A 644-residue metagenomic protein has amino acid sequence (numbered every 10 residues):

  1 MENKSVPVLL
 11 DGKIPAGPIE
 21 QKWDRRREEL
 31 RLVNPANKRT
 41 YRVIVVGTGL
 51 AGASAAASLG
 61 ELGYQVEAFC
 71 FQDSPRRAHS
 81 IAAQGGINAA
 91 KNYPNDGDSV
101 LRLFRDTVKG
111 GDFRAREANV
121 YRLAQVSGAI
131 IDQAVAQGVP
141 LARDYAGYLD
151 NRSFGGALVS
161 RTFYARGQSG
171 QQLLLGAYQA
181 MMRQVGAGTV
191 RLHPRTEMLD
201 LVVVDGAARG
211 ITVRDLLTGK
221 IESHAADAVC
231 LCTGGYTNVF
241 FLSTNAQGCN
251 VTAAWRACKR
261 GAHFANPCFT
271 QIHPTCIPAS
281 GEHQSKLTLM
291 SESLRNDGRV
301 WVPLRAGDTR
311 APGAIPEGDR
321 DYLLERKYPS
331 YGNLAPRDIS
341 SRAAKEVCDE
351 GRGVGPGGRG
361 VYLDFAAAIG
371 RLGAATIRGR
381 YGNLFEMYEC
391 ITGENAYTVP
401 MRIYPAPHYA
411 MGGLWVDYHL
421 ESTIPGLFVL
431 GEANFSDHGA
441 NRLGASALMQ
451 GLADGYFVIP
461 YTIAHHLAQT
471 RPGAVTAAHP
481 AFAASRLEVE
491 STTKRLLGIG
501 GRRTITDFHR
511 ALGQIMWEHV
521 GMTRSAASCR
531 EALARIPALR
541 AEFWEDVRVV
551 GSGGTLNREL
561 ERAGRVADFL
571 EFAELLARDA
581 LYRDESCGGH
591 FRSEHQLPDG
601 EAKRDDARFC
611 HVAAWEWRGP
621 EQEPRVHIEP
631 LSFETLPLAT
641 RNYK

Functional and structural regions predicted by a protein language model:
D24-R25, L30-R42, A55-S58, L62-Y64 (+10 more regions): Glycine- and aromatic-enriched mobile tails/lids
R39-Y41, G219-A228, T423: Core beta-strand elements of the Rossmann-like FAD/NAD(P) dinucleotide-binding domain in flavoenzyme oxidoreductases
G47-L50: Glycine-rich Rossmann-fold phosphate-binding loop(s) that bind the pyrophosphate of adenine dinucleotide cofactors
Q65-C70, N266: Short beta-strand "acidic-cap" motif of Rossmann-like dinucleotide-binding folds
Q72-R105, Q271-T275, E282-K286: Conserved N-terminal glycine-rich FAD pyrophosphate-binding loop of Rossmann-like flavoproteins
Q133-K220, C232, C276-L289: Conserved redox-cofactor binding core of oxidoreductases
A228-H283, L287, G355, H438-Y461: Glycine-rich loop(s) and the adjacent beta-strand/alpha-helix scaffold that form part
R256, A262-C390, Y461-H465: An anion/pyrophosphate-binding glycine-rich loop and adjacent beta-alpha core in soluble alpha-beta enzymes
